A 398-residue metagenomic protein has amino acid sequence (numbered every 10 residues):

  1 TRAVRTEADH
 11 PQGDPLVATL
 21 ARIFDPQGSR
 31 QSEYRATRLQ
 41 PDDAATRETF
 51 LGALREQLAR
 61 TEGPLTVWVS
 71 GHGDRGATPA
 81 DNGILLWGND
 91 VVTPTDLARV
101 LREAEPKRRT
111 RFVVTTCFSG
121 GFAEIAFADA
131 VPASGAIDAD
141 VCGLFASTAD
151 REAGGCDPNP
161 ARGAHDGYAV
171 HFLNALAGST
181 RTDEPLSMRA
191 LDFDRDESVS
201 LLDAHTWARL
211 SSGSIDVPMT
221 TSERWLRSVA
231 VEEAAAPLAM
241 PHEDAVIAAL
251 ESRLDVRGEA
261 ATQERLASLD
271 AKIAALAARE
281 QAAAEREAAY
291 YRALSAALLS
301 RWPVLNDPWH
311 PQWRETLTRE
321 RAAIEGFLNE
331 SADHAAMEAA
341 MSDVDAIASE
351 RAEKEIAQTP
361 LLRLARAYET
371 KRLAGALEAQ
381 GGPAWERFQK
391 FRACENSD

Functional and structural regions predicted by a protein language model:
T1, W68-H72, W87-N89, V113-F118 (+1 more regions): Active-site-proximal beta-strand/loop segments in catalytic clefts of secreted hydrolases
T1-E62, D192: Functional beta-strand-loop-alpha-helix junction segments that form "active/interaction loops" within catalytic
Q27, T37, S211-D398: Disordered regulatory segments flanking catalytic cores
Y34-R38, A45, R60, H72-A104: A short, glycine/acidic-enriched catalytic loop
R35-A44, L54-E56, N82-G88, R109-F112 (+2 more regions): Second-shell loop/turn segments in exported
R47-R55, D81, P94-R102, A123 (+4 more regions): Extracytoplasmic/secreted envelope proteins and their assembly/folding machinery, especially bacterial periplasmic
R60-T66, E105-R111, I137-C142: Loop/turn elements at helix/coil->beta-strand transitions in domains of secreted/extracellular proteins
R111-V114, S119-R224: Active-site-proximal C-terminal subdomain of hydrolase catalytic domains
